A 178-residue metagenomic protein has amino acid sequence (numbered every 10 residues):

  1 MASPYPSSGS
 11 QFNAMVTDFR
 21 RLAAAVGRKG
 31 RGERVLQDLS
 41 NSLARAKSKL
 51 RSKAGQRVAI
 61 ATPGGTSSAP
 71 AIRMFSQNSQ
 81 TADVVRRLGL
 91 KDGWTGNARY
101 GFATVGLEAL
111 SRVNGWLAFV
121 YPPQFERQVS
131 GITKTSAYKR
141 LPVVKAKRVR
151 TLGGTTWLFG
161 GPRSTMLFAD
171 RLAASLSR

Functional and structural regions predicted by a protein language model:
M1-A2, V58-T62, G93, A118-Y121 (+1 more regions): Structural recognition of the beta-strand scaffold that forms the well-ordered cores of secreted hydrolase catalytic
M1-S67, T155-R178: Extracytoplasmic substrate-binding proteins
P4, A98, P123: Residue-level "edge-of-site" marker
S10, A14, V113-R178: Structured C-terminal subdomain patch of bacterial secreted/periplasmic proteins
A71-A103, T155: Alpha-helical, coiled-coil/dimerization segments enriched in small aliphatic residues
T104-N114: Short helices/loops that flank or line small-molecule/ion binding pockets
